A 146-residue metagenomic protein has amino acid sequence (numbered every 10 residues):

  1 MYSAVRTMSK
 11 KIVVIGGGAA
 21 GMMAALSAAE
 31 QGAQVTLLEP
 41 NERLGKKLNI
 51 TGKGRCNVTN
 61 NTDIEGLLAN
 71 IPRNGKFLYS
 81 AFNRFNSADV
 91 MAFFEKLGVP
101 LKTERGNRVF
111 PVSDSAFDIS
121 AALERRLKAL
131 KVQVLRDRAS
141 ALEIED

Functional and structural regions predicted by a protein language model:
M1-T7: N-terminal amphipathic/basic-hydrophobic helices that include classical n-h-c signal peptides and signal-anchor
K10-L37: N-terminal Rossmann-like FAD-binding beta1-loop-alpha1 element of flavoenzymes
A20, R43, S140: Conserved Rossmann-like nucleotide-cofactor binding loop
R55-T103: Glycine-rich active-site loop/strand segments that organize a redox cofactor
L78-A88, R105-R125: Short beta-strand to alpha-helix junction loop
A121-D137: Active-site-proximal cofactor/substrate-binding loop regions of enzyme domains
L135-D146: A conserved short coil-to-beta-strand element within the FAD-binding core of flavoproteins
